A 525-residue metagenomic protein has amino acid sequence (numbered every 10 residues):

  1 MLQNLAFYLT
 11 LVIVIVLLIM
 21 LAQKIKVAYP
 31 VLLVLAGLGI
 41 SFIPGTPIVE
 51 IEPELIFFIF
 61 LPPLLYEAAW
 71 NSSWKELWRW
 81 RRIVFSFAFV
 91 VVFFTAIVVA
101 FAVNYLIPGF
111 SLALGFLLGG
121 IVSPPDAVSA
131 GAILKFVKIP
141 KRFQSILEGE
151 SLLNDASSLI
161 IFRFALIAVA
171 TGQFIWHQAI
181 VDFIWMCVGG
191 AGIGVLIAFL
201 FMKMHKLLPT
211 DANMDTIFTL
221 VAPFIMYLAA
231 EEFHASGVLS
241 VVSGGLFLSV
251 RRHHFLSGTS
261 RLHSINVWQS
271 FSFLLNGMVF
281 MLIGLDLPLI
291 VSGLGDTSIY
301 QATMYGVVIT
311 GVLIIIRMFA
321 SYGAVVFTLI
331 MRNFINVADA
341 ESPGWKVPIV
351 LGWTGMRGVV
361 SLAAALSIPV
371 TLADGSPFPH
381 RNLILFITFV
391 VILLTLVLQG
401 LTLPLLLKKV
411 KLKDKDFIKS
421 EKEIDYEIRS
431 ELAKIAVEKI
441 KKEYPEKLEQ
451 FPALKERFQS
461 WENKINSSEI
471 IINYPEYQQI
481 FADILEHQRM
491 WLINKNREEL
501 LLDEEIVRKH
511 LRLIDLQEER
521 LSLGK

Functional and structural regions predicted by a protein language model:
M1-K419, E498, E504-L513, Q517-K525: Transmembrane helical cores of multi-pass secondary ion antiporters/exchangers
D416-K525: Cytosolic C-terminal regulatory domains/tails of membrane transporters and channels
